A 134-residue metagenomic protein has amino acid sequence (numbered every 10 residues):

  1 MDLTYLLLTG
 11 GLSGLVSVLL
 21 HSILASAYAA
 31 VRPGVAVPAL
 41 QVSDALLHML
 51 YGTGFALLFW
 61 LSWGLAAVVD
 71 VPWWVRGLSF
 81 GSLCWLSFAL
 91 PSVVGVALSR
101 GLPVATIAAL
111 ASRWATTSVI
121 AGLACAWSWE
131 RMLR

Functional and structural regions predicted by a protein language model:
M1-R134: Juxtamembrane/disordered regions of integral membrane proteins
